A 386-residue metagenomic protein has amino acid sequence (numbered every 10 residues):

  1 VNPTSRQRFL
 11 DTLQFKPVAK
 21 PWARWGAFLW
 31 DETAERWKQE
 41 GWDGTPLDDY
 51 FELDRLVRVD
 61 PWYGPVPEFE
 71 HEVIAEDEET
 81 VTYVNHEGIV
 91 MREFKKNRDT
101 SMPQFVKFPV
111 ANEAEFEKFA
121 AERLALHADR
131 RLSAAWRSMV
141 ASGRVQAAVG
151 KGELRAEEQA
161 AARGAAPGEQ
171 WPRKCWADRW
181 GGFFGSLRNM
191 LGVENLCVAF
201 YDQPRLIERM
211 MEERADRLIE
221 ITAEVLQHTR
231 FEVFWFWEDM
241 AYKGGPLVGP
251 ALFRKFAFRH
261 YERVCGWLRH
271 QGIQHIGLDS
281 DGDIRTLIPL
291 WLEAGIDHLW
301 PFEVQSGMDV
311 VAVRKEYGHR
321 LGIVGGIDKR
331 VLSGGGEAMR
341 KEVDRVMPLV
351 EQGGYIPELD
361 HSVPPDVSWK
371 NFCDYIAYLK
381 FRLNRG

Functional and structural regions predicted by a protein language model:
V1-T33, T82-V84, A111-G386: Active-site loop segments of alpha/beta catalytic cores
N2, E40, I74-E76: Generic structural signal for well-ordered secondary structure
P17, E52-L56, A75-D77, H86: Short, solvent-exposed loop/edge-beta patches enriched in aromatic
V18, D43, R58, W62-G64 (+5 more regions): Compositionally biased, intrinsically disordered/low-complexity regions enriched for serine, proline and threonine
G26-F28, P61-W62, V84-H86, K96: Acidic/polar N-terminal loop/beta-strand segments that form early-domain functional surfaces
W30-H71: Segments that shape or occlude catalytic/ligand-binding pockets
V73-A125: A contiguous, low-structure linker/loop signature
